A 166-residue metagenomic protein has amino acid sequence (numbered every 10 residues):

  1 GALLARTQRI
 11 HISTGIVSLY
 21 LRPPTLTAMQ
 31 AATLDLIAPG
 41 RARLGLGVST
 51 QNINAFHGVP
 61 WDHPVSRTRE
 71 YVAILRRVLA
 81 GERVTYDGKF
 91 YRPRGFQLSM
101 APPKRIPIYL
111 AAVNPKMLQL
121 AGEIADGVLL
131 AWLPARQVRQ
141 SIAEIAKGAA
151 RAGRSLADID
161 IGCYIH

Functional and structural regions predicted by a protein language model:
G1-H166: Active-site-adjacent structural elements that line small-molecule/cofactor binding pockets in enzymes
